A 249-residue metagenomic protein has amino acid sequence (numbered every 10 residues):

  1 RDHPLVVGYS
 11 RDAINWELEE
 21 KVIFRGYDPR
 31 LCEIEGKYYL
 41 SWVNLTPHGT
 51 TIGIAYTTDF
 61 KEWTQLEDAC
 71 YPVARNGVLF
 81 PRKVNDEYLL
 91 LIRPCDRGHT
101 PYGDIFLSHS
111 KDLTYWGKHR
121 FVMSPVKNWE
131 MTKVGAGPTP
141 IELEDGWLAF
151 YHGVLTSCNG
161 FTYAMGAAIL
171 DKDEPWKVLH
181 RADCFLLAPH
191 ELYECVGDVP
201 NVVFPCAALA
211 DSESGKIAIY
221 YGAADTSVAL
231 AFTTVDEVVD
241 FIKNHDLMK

Functional and structural regions predicted by a protein language model:
R1-Y27, C32-T132, E142-N201, S212-K216 (+1 more regions): Beta-rich carbohydrate-recognition and catalytic domains
P138: Catalytic core of Fe(II)/2-oxoglutarate
C206, A210: C-terminal substrate/ligand-recognition segments
